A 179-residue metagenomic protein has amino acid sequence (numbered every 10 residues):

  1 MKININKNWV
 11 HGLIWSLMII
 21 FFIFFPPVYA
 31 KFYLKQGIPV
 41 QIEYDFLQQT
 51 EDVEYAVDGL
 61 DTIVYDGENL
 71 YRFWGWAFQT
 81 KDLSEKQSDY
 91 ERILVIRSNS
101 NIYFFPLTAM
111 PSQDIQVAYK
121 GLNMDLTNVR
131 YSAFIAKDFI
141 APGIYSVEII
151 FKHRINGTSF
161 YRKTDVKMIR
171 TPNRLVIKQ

Functional and structural regions predicted by a protein language model:
M1-I5: N-terminal secretory signal peptides that target proteins for export/translocation
K7-Q179: Basic, ligand-binding patches in group-transfer machinery, especially extracytoplasmic/periplasmic segments
